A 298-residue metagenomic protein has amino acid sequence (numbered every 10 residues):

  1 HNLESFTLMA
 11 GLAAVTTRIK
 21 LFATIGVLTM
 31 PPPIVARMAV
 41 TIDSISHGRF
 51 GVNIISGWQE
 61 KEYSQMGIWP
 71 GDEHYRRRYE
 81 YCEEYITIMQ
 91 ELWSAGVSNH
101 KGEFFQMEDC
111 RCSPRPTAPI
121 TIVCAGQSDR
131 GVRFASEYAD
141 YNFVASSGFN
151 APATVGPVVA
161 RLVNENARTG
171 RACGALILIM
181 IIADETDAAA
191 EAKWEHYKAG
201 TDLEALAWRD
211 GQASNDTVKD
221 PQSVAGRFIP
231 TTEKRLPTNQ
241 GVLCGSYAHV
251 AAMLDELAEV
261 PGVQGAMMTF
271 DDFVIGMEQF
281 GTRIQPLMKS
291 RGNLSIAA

Functional and structural regions predicted by a protein language model:
H1-V15, R115-I120, S223-G226, A298: N-terminal beta1-alpha1-beta2 module of alpha/beta enzyme domains
S5, M9, V35, R78 (+4 more regions): Aromatic/hydrophobic pocket-lining residues that form the small-molecule binding cavity in soluble enzyme cores
M9-R18, A39, D43-F50, S136-E137 (+2 more regions): Acidic (Asp/Glu)-rich catalytic clusters
L12, I42, V52, M89 (+7 more regions): Conserved, mostly hydrophobic/aromatic
L21-I25, F50-I54, I122-A125, D140-A145 (+2 more regions): Hydrophobic faces of well-ordered beta-strands that scaffold small-molecule active sites in alpha/beta enzyme cores
V27-S44: Glycine-rich anion/phosphate-binding loops
V35-M38, A125-F134, S246-E259: Short, acidic/polar
W58, E73-P116, F149-P261, M288-A298: An alpha-helical appendage that flanks or caps ligand/catalytic pockets
